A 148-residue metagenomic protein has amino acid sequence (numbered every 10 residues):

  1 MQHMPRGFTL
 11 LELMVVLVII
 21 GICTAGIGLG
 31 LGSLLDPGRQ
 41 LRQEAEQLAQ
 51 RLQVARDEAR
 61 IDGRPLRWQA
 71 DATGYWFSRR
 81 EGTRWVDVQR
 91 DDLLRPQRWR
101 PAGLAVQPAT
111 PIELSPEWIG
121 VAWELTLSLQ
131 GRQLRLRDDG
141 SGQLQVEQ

Functional and structural regions predicted by a protein language model:
M1-F8: N-terminal leader/signal peptides at the extreme start of proteins
H3, I22, G26-D57, I61 (+2 more regions): N-terminal helix-rich module
L17-I20: Lipid-exposed faces of alpha-helical membrane segments in multi-pass integral membrane proteins
